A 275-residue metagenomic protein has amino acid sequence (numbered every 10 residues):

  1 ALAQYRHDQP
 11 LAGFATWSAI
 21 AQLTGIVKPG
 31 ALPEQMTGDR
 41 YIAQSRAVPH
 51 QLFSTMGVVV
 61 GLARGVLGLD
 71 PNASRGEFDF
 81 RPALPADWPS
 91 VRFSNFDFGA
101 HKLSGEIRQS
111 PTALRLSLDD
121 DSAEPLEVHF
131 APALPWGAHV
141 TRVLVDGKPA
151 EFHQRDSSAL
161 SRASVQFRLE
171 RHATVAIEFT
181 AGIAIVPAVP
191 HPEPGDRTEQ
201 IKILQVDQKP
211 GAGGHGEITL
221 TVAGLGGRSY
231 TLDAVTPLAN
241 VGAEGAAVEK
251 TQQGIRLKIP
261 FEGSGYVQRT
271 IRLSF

Functional and structural regions predicted by a protein language model:
A3-Q253: Non-catalytic C-terminal accessory modules of carbohydrate-active enzymes
L169-R171, F261-V267: Surface-exposed, short loops/turns at beta-strand junctions within beta-sandwich domains
V175-A181, V267-F275: Short, aromatic- and glycine-rich surface loops/edge beta-strands on solvent-exposed regions
Q253-I259: Low-complexity, intrinsically disordered Gly/Pro/Thr-rich segments
